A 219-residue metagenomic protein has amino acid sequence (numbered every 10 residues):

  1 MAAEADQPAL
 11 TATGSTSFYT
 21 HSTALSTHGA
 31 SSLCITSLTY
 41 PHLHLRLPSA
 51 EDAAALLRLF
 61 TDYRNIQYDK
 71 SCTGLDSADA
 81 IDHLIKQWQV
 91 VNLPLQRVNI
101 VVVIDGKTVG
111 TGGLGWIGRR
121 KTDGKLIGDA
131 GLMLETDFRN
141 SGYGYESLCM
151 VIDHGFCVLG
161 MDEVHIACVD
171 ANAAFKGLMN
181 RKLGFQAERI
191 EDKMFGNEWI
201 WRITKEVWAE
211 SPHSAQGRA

Functional and structural regions predicted by a protein language model:
M1-Q67, N99-A219: Acyl-donor (CoA/ACP) binding surface of acyl/acetyltransferases
R64-Q87: Conserved GNAT-fold acetyl-CoA-binding loop/helix
D79-A80, Q89-N92, W199-I200: Short, intrinsically disordered/low-complexity patches at protein termini and at juxtamembrane boundaries
K86-V101, G110: A short helix-loop-beta-strand connector motif used in the catalytic cores of GNAT acetyltransferases and, in some
